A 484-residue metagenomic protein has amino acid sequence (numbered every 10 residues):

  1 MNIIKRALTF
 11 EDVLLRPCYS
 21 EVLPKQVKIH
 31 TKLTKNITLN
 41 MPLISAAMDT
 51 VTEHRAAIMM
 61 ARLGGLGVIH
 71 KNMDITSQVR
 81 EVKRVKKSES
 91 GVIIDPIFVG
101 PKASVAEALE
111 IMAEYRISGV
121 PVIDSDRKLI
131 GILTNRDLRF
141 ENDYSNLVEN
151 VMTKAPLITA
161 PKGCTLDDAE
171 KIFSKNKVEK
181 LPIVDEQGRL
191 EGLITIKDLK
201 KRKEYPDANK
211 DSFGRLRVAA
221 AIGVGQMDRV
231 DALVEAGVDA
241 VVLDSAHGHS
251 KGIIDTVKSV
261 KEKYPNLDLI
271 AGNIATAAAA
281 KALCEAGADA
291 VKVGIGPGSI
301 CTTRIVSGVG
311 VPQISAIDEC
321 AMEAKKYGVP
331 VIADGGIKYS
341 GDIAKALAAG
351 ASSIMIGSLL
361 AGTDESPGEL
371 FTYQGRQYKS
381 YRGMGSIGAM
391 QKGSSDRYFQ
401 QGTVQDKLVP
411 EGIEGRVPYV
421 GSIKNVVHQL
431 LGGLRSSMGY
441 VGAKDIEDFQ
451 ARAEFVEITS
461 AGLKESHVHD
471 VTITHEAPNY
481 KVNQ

Functional and structural regions predicted by a protein language model:
M1-E21, V99, P161, A286 (+2 more regions): Alpha/beta catalytic cores of nucleotide-metabolism and tRNA/nucleoside-modifying enzymes
L23-N40, A46-M48, S77-Y115, V122-D124 (+6 more regions): Bateman/CBS regulatory modules and CBS-like beta-alpha motifs in cytosolic regions of diverse proteins
K25, D74-K83, E141-S145, T165 (+6 more regions): Active-site-adjacent beta->alpha loops and helix N-cap segments on the catalytic face of soluble alpha/beta enzymes
T38-S45, G91-P96, D211-A221, V260-A275 (+2 more regions): Short beta-strand/loop segments at the ligand-binding rim of alpha/beta enzyme cores
R55-I58, D228-A236, A275-V293, A333 (+1 more regions): Catalytic cores of alpha/beta
R62-S77, V238-S250, D289-S307, I337-L370: Glycine-rich phosphate-binding active-site loops on the catalytic face of alpha/beta enzymes
I69-D74, I117, P121, K128-Y144 (+4 more regions): Short beta->alpha transition motifs characteristic of CBS
I69-N72, F98-V99, G119-P121, T159-P161 (+6 more regions): Catalytic beta/alpha-barrel core
